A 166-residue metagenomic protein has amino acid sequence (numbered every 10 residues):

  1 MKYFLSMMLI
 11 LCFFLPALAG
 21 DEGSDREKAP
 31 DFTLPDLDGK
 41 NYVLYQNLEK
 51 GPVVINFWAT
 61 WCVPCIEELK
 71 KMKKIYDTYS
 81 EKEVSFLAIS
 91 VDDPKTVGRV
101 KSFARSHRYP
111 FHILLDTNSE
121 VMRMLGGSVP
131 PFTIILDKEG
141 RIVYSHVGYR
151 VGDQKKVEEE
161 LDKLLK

Functional and structural regions predicted by a protein language model:
M1-F4: Positively charged n-region of N-terminal signal peptides that target proteins for export
S6-P16: Bacterial N-terminal signal peptides
L15-D31, L48-E49: N-proximal helix/coil linker or "cap" segments that precede and/or mark the start of modular domains
F32-V53: A short beta-strand-turn-helix
G51-V53, W58-W61, V129: Short pre-active-site segment immediately N-terminal to redox-active cysteine/selenocysteine motifs in thiol-based
V54-I55, F86, T133: Hydrophobic beta-strand anchors of alpha/beta hydrolase catalytic cores
I66-H107, T117-M124: Structural microenvironment flanking redox-active thiols in thiol-disulfide oxidoreductases
S102-Y109, T117-D162: Thiol/disulfide oxidoreductase modules built on the thioredoxin-like
